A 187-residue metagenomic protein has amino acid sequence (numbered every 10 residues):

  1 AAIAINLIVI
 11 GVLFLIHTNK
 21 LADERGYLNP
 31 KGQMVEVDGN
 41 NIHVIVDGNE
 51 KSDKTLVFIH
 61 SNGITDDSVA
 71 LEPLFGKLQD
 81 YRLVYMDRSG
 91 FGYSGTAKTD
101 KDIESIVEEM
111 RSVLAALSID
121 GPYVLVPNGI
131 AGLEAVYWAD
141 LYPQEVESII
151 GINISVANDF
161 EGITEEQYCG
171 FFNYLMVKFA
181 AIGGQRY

Functional and structural regions predicted by a protein language model:
A1-K54, D80-Y81: Alpha/beta-hydrolase fold catalytic core
N40-Y93: Conserved HGGG/HGGXW glycine-rich cap/lid loop of the alpha/beta-hydrolase fold
A70-L71, G95-K98, F160-E166: Short aromatic-enriched loop/helix-cap "lid" or pocket-rim segments at secondary-structure transitions that line
Y85-V126: Active-site loop/oxyanion-hole signature of alpha/beta-hydrolase fold enzymes
I103, E145-Y187: Flexible "cap/lid" subdomain of the alpha/beta-hydrolase fold that forms the substrate-access gate
D120-I163: Conserved hydrolase catalytic core segment
